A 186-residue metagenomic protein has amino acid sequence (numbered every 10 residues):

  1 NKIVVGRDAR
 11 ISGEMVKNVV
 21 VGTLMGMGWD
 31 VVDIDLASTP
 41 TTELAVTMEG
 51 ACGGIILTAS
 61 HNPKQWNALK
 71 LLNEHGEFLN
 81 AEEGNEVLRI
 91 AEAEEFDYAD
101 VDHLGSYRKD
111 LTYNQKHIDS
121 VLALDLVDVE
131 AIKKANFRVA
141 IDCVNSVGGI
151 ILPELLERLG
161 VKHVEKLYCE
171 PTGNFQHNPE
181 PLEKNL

Functional and structural regions predicted by a protein language model:
K2-W66, E154-L186: N-terminal small/polar loop signature for handling phosphorylated ligands or for N-terminal nucleophile
N67-L186: Gly/Ser/Thr-enriched, mixed-charge loops and adjacent short helices that form phosphate/oxyanion-binding elements
